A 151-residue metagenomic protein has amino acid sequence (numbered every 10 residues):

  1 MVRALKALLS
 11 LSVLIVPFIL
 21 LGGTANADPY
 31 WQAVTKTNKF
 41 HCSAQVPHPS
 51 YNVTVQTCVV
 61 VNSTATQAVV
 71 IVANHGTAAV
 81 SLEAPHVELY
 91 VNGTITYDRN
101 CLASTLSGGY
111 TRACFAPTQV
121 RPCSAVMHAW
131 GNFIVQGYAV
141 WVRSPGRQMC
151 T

Functional and structural regions predicted by a protein language model:
M1-A27: Secretory targeting and sorting signals
N26-T151: Post-signal peptide N-terminal regions of Sec-secreted extracellular proteins
